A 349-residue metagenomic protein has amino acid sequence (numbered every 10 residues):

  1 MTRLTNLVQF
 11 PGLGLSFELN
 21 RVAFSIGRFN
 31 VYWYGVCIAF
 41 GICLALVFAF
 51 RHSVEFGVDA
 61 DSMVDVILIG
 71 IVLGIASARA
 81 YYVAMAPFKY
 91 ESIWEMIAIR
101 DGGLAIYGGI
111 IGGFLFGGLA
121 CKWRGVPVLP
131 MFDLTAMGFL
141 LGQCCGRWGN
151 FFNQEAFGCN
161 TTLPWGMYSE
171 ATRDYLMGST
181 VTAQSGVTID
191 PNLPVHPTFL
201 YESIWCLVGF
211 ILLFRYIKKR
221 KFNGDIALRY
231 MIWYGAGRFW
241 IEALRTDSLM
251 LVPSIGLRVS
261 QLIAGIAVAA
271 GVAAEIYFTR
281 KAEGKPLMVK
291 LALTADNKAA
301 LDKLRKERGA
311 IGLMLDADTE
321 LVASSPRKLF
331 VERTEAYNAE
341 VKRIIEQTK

Functional and structural regions predicted by a protein language model:
M1-K349: A feature for loop-to-transmembrane-helix boundaries and adjacent hydrophobic helices in multi-pass integral membrane
